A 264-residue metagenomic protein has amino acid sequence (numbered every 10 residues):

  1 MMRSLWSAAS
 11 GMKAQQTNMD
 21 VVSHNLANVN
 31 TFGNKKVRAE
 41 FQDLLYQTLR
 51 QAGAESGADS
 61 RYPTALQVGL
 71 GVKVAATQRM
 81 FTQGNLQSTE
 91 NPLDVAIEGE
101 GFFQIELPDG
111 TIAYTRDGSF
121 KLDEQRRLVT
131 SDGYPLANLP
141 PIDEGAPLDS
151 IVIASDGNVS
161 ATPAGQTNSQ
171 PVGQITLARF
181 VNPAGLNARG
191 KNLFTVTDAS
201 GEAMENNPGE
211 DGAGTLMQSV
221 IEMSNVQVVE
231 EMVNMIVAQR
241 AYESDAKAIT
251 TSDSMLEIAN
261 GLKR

Functional and structural regions predicted by a protein language model:
M1-R264: Amphipathic alpha-helical polymerization modules
